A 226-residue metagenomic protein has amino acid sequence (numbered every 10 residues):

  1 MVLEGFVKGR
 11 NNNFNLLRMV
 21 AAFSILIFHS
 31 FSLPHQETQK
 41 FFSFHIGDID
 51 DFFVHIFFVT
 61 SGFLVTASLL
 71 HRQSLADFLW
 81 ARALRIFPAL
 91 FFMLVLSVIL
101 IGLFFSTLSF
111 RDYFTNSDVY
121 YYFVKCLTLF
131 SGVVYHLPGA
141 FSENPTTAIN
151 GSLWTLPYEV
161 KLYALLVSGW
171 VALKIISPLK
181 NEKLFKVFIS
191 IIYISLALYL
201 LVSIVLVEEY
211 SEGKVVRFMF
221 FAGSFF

Functional and structural regions predicted by a protein language model:
V2, K8, S32-P34, S131-S142: Short, motif-level signal for alpha-helix interfacial/capping segments enriched in acidic residues and aromatics/proline
V2-N12, F42-H45, R82, K180: Juxtamembrane loop-transmembrane helix junctions in multi-pass integral membrane proteins, especially the extracellular
G9-L70, F87-L90, L94: Functionally critical transmembrane alpha-helices in membrane proteins and complexes, commonly lining
I25, H29-S32, S97, I101 (+2 more regions): Structural signal for membrane-spanning alpha-helices in multi-pass inner-membrane proteins, emphasizing helix cores
H45, I49, F91-V160, A164: Membrane-interface helix-loop-helix regions
F53-L70, T155-P178, K186-F226: Specific transmembrane alpha-helix
F53-L84, A89-D112, K174: Juxtamembrane transmembrane-helix termini
A76-W80, T146-N150, F218: Alpha-helical membrane-protein architecture signal
